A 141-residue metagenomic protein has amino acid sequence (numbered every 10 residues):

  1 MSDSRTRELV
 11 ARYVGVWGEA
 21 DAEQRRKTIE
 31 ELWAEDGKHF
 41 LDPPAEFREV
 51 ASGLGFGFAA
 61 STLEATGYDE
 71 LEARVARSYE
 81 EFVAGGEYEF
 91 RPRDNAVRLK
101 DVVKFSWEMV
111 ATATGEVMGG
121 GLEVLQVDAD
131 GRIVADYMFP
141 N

Functional and structural regions predicted by a protein language model:
M1-N141: C-terminal and inter-domain tail/linker signature
